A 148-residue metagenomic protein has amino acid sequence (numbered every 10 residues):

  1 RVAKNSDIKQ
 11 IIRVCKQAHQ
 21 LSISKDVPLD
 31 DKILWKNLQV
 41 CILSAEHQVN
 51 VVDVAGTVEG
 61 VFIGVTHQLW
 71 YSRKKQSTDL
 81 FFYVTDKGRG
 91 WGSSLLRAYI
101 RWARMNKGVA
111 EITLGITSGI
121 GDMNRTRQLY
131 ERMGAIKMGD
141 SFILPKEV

Functional and structural regions predicted by a protein language model:
R1-R13: A short beta-loop-alpha structural element at the N-terminal edge of CoA-dependent acyl/N-acetyltransferase catalytic
R13-P28: Helix-loop element at the rim of GNAT/NAT acetyltransferase active sites that forms part of the acceptor-substrate
P28-H47, F62-S72: A conserved beta-strand-loop-helix scaffold within acyl/acetyltransferase catalytic domains
T57-G60: Glycine-rich acetyl-CoA-binding "A-motif" of GNAT/NAT acetyltransferases
Q68-D79, K137-M138: A conserved beta-turn-beta hairpin within the catalytic core of GNAT-like acetyltransferases that forms part
L80-W91: A short, internal acetyl-CoA/4′-phosphopantetheine-binding micro-motif in the GNAT/acyltransferase core
S94-E111: Conserved acyl-CoA
I112-T126, P145-E147: Conserved beta-strand-loop-alpha-helix junction that forms the acyl-donor binding cleft
